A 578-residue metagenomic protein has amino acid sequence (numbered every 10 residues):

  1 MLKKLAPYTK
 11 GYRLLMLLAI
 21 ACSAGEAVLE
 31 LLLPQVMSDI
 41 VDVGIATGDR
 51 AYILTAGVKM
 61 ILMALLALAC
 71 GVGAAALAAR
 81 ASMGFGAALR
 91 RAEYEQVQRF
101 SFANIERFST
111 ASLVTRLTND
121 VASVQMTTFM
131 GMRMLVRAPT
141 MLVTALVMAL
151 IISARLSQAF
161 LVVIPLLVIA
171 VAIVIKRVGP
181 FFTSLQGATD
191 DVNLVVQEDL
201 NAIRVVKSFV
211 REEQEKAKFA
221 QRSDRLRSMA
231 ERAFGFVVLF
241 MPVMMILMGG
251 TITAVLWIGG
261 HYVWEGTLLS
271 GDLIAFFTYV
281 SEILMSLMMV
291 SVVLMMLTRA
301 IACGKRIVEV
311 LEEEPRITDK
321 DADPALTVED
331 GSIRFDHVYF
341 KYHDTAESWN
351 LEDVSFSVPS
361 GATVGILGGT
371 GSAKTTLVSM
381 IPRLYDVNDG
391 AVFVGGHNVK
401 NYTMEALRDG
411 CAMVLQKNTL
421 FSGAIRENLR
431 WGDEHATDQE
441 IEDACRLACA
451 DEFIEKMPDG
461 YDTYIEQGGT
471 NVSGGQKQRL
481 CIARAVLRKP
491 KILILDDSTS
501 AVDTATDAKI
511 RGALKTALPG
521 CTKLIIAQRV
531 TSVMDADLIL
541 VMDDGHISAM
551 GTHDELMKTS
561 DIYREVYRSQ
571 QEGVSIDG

Functional and structural regions predicted by a protein language model:
M1-G11, L113: A short amphipathic helical element positioned immediately N-terminal to and/or at the very start of a transmembrane
K10, M16-G73, L77, L150-R155 (+1 more regions): Transmembrane helix-loop-helix hairpins at lipid-water interfaces of multipass membrane proteins, especially the type-1
G11-L14, R99-A103, N119-M132, V136 (+6 more regions): An intracellular "coupling" helix at the cytosolic face of ABC transporter transmembrane type-1 domains
A24-L32, L65-V72, V124-T127, G131-V143 (+6 more regions): Hydrophobic alpha-helical transmembrane bundles that constitute the permease/transmembrane domains of multi-pass
A46-G48, M83, R91-V121, L194-K218 (+4 more regions): Short intracellular "coupling" helices and adjacent cytoplasmic loop segments at the cytosolic face of multi-pass
D49, I53, M148-V162, V171 (+2 more regions): Helix-loop-helix
L326-G578: ABC-type nucleotide-binding domain
